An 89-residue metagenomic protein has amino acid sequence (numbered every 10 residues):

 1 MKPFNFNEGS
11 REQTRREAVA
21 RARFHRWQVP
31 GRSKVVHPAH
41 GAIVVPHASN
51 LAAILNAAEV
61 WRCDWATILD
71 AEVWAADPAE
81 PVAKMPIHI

Functional and structural regions predicted by a protein language model:
K2-E8, Q13: Intrinsically disordered, low-complexity regulatory segments in tyrosine-phosphorylation signaling proteins
K2-P3, R62-I89: Short, mixed-charge low-complexity intrinsically disordered segments
E12, V45-A48: Conserved aromatic
E12-H25, A79-I89: Protein-protein interaction regions
E17-G41: Short aromatic-glycine-(Arg/Gly/Cys) micro-motifs in beta-strand/loop hairpins
S33-V35, A53, A57, V73: Hydrophobic beta-strand residues in large extracellular and virion-surface proteins
A42-V45, E80-P81: Short, surface-exposed beta-strand/loop "edge" segments at domain boundaries and coil↔beta transitions
A48-L69: A short, charged, amphipathic alpha-helix used as a generic interaction element across diverse proteins
